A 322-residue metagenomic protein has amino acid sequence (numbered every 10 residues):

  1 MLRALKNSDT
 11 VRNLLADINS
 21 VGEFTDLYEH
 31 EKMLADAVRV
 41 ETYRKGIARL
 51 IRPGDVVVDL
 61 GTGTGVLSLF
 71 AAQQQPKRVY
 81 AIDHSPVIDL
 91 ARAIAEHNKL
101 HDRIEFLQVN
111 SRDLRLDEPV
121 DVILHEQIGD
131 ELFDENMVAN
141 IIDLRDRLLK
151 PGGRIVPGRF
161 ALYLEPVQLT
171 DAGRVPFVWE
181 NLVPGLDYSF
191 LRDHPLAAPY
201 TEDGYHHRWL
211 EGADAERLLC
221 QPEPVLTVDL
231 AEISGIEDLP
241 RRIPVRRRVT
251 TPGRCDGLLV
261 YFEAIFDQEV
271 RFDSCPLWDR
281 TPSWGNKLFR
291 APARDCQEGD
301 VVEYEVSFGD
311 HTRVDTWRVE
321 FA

Functional and structural regions predicted by a protein language model:
L2-L60, T64-S307, H311-A322: Class I SAM-binding transferase module
